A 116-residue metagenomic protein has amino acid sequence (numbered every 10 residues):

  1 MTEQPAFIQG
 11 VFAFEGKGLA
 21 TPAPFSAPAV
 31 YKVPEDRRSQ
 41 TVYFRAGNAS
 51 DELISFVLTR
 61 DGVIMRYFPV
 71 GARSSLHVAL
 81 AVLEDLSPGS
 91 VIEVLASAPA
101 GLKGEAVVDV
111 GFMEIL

Functional and structural regions predicted by a protein language model:
M1-L116: Beta-strand-centric surfaces of beta-sandwich/beta-rich domains
